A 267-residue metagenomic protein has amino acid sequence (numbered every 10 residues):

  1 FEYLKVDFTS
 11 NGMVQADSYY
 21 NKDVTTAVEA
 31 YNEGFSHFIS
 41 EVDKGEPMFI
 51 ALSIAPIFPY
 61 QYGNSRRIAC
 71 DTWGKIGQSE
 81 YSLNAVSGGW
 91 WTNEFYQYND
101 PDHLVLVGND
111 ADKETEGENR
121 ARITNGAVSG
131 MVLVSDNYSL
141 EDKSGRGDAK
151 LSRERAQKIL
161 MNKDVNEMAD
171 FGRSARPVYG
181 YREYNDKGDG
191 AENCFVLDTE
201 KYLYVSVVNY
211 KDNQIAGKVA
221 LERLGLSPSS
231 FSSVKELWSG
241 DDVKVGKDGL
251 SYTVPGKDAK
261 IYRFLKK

Functional and structural regions predicted by a protein language model:
F1-D17: Active-site groove signature of glycoside hydrolases
G12-N32, F38: Aromatic- and acidic-residue-enriched carbohydrate-binding clefts of CAZyme catalytic domains
G12-S18, P59-Y62, I215: Extracytoplasmic/secreted cell-surface and envelope-processing proteins
E29-G147: Glycan-recognition surfaces
G117, I123-N185: Aromatic- and carboxylate-lined catalytic core of secreted/periplasmic carbohydrate-active enzymes
G126-S129, V134, E183-L226, K257: Carbohydrate-binding surface patches
E222-G240: Solvent-exposed beta-hairpin/edge-strand motifs
V245-K267: C-terminal beta-strand-rich structural cap/linker in extracellular carbohydrate-active enzymes
